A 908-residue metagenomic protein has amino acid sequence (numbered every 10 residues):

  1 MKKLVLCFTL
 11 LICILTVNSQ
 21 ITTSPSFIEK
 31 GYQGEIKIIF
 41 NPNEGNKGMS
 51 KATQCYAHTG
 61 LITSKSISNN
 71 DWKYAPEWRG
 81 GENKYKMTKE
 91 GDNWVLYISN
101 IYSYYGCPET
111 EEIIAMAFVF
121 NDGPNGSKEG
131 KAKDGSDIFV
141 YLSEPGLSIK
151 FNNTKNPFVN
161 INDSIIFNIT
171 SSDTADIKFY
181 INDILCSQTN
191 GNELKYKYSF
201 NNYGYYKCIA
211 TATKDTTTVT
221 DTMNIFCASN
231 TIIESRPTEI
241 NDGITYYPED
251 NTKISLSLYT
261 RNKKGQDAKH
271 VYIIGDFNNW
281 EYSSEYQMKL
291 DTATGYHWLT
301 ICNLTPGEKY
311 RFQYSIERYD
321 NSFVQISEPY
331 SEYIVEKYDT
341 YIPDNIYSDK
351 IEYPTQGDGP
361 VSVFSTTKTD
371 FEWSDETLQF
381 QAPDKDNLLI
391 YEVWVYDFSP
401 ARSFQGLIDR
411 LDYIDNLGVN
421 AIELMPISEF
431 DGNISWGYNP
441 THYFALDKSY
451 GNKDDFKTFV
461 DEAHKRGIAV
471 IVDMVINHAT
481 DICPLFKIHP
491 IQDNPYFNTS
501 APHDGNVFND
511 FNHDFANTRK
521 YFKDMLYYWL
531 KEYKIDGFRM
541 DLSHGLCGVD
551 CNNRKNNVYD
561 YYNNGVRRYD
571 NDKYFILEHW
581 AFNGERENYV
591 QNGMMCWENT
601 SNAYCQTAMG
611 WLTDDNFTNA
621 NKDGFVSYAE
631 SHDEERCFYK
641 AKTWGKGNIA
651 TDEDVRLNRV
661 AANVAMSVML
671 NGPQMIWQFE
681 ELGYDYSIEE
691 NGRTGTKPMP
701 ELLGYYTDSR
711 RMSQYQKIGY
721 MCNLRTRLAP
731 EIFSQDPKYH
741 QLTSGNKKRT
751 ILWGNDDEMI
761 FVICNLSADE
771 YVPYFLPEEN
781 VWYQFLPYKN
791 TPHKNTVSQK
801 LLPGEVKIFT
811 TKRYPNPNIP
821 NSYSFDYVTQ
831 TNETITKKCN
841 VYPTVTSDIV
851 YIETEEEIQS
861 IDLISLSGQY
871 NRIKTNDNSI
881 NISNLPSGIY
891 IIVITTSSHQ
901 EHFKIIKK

Functional and structural regions predicted by a protein language model:
L4-L6, L15-N18, V828-K908: C-terminal outer-membrane/trafficking sorting elements
I28-Y32, K155-D163, P248, Y842-T846: Short, solvent-exposed loop/linker segments at the N-terminal edge of repeated beta-sheet extracellular domains
T53-T110, G123-D137, N190-G191, S257-K309 (+1 more regions): Aromatic-rich carbohydrate-binding modules that target alpha-glucans
N192-Y205, S879-N884: Solvent-exposed segments in extracellular or luminal domains encompassing
F226-V271, S327-D386: Basic K/R-rich, polyanion-interacting modules in nucleoproteins and related proteins
I233-S235, G243, S428, W436-N439 (+9 more regions): Active-site-proximal helices and loops of the catalytic beta/alpha 8
S331-K337, E352, D370-G537, L542-Y574: Substrate-binding/active-site clefts of carbohydrate-active enzymes
K794-Y827: C-terminal beta-strand-rich structural cap/linker in extracellular carbohydrate-active enzymes
